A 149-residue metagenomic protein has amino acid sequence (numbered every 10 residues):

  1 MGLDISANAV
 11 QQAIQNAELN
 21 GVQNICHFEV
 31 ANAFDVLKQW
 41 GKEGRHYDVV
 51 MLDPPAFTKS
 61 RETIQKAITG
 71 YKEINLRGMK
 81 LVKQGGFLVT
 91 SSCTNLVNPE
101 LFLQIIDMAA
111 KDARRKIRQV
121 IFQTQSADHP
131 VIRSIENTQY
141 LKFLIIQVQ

Functional and structural regions predicted by a protein language model:
M1-D4: Conserved SAM-binding motif I beta-strand of class I
N8-M51: S-adenosyl-L-methionine
A9-V10, V36-L37, T58-S60, L96-P99 (+1 more regions): Flexible loop/turn segments at secondary-structure boundaries
N20, R61-T69, C93-N98: Short, contiguous acidic/charged loop-to-helix segments that flank catalytic cores in large enzymes
V22, V82-Q84: Helix-to-beta-strand junctions that scaffold the AdoMet/dcAdoMet cofactor pocket in Class I SAM-dependent enzymes
G41, K72-M79, D107: A structural alpha-helix within SAM-dependent methyltransferase catalytic domains
H46, E73, F87-Q149: C-terminal catalytic and target-recognition region of SAM-dependent MTase-like enzymes, primarily methyltransferases
Y47-R77: Mobile active-site "lid"/loop adjacent to the S-adenosyl-L-methionine
